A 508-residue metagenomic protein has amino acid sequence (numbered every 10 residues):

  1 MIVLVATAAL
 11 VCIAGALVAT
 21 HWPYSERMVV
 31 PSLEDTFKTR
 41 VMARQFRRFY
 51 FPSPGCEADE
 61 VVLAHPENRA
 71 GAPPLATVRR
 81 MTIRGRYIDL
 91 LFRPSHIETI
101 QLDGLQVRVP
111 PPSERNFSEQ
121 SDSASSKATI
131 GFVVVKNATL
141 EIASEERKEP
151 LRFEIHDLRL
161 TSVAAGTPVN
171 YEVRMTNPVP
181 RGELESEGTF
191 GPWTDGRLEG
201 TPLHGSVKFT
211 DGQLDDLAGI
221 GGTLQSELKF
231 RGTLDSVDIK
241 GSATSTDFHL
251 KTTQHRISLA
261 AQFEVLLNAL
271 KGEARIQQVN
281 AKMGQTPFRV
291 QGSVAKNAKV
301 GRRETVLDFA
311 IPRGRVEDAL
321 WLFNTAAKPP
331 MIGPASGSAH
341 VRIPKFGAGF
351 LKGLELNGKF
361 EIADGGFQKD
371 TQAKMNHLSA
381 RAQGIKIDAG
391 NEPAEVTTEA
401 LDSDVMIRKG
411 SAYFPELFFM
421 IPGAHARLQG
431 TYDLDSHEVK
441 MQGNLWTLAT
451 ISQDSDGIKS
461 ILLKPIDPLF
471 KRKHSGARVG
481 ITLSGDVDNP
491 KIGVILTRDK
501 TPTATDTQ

Functional and structural regions predicted by a protein language model:
M1-A9: N-terminal Sec-pathway targeting helices
L10-I13, G272-R275, G410-Y413: Short, surface-exposed connector motifs at secondary-structure boundaries
C12-P111: Terminal hydrophobic membrane-targeting helix
S32, P52, L90-L91, S95-H96 (+11 more regions): Membrane-proximal interfacial segments on either side of biological membranes
E60-A64, Y171-P178, Q277-M283, P415-I421 (+1 more regions): Short beta-strand segments that buttress and anchor functional surface loops
N116-K127: Intrinsic-disorder/low-complexity linker and hinge segments
G353, E395-R427, T431: C-terminal structural cap/anchor segments
